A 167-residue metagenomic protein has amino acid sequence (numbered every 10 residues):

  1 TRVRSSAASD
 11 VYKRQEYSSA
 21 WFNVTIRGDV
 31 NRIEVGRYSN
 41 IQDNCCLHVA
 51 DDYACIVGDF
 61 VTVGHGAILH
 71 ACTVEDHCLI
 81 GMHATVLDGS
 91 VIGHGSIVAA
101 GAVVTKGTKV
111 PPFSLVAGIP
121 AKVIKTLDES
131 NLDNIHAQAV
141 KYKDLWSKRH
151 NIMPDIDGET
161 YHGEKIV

Functional and structural regions predicted by a protein language model:
T1-A8, Y12: Single conserved hydrophobic/aromatic residue that forms the stacking wall/gate of nucleotide- or nucleobase-binding
Q15: Proteins enriched for Cys/Gly/acidic motifs involved in redox and nucleic-acid/cofactor modification
D29, V35-R37, D43-C45, V49 (+2 more regions): Glycine-rich hexapeptide-repeat left-handed beta-helix
